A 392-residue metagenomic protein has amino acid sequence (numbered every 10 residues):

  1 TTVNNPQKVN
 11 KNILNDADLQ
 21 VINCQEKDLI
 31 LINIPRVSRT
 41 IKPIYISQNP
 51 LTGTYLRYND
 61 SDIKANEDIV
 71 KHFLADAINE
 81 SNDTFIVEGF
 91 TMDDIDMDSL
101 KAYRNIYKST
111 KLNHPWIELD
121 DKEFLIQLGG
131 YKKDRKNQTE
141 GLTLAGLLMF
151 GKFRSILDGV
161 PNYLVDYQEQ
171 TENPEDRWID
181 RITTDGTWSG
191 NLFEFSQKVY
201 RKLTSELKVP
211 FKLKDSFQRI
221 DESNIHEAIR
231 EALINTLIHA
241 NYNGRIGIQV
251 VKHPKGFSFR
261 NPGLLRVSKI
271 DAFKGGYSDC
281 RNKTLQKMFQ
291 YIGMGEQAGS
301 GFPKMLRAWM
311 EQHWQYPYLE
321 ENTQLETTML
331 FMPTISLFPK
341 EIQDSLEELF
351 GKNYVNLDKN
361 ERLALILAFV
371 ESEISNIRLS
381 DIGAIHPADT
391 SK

Functional and structural regions predicted by a protein language model:
T1-P50, L56-Y58: Divalent-cation
C24-E26, H253, Q324: Structural motif
T54-G244, K252-K255, R260-S278, I292 (+1 more regions): Active-site helix-to-loop segments that bind/position phosphate- or nucleotide-bearing substrates and donors across
N224, A384-K392: Short amphipathic alpha-helical interaction segments
F257-G293, L337-D358: Glycine-rich/acidic phosphate-handling loop/turn and adjacent ATP-lid/helix of nucleotide-binding kinase/ATPase domains
G295-K352: Long, low-complexity, charged/polar intrinsically disordered regions in eukaryotic proteins
N360-L365: Short alpha-helical "packing" element that flanks the helix-turn-helix/winged-helix DNA-binding module
V370-G383: Short acidic, hydrophobic short linear motifs in intrinsically disordered regions
